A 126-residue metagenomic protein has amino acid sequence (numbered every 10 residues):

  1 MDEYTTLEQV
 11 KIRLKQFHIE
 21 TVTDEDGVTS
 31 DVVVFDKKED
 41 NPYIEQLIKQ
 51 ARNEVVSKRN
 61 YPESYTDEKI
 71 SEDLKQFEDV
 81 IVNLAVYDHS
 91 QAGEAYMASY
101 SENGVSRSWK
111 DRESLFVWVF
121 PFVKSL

Functional and structural regions predicted by a protein language model:
M1-D73, S114-L126: Conserved short "hinge" loops at termini or chain/domain junctions
I70-L126: Short loop/turn elements at secondary-structure junctions
